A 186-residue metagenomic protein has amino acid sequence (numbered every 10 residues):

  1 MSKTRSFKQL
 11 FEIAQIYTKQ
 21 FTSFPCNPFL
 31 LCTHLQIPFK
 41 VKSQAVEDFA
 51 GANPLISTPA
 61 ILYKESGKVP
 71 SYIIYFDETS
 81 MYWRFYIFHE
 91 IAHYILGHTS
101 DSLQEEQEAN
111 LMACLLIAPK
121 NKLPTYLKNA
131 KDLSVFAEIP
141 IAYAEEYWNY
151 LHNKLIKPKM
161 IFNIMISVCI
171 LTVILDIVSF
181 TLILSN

Functional and structural regions predicted by a protein language model:
M1-N186: Active-site hotspot residues in diverse enzymes, especially metal/ion-binding acidic/histidine motifs
